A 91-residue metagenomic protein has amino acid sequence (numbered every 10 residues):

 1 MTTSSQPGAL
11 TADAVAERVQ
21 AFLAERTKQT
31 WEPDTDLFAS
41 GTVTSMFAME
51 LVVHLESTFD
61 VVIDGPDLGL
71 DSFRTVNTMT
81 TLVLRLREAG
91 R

Functional and structural regions predicted by a protein language model:
T2-T30, T81-R91: Thiotemplate assembly-line natural product biosynthesis machinery
E17, M46-M49: Short alpha-helical elements of helix-turn-helix
A24-T42, D60-G69, E88-R91: Phosphopantetheine carrier-protein modules
D34, A48-M49, T80: Alpha-helical structural signal
T44-M46, V76: A short, glycine/Asx- and small/polar-enriched loop/turn that sits immediately N-terminal to a beta-strand
P66-T78: AMP-binding/adenylate-forming catalytic domain of the ANL superfamily
